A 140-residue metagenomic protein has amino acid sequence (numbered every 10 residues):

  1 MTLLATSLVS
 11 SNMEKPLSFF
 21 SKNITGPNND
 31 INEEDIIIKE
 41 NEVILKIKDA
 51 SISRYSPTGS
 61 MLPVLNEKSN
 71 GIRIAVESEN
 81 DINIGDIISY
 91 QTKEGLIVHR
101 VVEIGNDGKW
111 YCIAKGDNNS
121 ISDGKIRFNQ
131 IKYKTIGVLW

Functional and structural regions predicted by a protein language model:
M1-W140: Extended hydrophobic leader/signal-anchor segments used for secretion and membrane insertion
